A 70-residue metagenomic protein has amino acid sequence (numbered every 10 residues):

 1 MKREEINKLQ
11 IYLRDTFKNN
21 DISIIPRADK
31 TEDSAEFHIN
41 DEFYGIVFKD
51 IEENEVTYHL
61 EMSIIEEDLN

Functional and structural regions predicted by a protein language model:
M1-N70: Terminal leader/tail segments of proteins
